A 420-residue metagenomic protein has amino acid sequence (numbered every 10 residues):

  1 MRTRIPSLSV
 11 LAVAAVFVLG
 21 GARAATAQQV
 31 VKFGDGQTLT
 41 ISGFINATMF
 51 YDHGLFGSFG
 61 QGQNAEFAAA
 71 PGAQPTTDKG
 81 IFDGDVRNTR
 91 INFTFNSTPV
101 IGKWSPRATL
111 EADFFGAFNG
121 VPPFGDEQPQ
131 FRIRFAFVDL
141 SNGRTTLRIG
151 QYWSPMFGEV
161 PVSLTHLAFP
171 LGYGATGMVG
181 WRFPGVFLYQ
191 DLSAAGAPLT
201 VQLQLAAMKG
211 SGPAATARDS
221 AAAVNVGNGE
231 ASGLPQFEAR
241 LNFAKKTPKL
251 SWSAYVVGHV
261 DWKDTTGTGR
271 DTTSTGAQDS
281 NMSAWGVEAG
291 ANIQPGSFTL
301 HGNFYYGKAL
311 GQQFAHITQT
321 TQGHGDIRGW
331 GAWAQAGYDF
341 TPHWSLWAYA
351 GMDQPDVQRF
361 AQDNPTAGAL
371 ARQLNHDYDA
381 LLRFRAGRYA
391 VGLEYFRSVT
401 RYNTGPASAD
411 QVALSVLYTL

Functional and structural regions predicted by a protein language model:
M1-A12: Bacterial N-terminal signal peptides that target proteins for export
V16-A25: C-terminal segment of classical bacterial N-terminal signal peptides
Q29-Q63, F67, G72-P213, A231-E238 (+3 more regions): Outer membrane beta-barrel
L55-G60, N119-P129, V160-L167, P213-G229 (+4 more regions): Outer-membrane beta-barrel translocator domains and adjoining extracellular loop/strand segments of Gram-negative
V86, F131, W181, L234-Q236 (+4 more regions): Membrane-spanning beta-strands of outer-membrane beta-barrel proteins
S105-G116, L205-K209, V256-W262, S345-Q354 (+1 more regions): Transmembrane beta-strand segments that form the barrel wall of outer-membrane beta-barrel proteins
A239, A244-R372, F384: Detector for outer-membrane/organellar transmembrane beta-barrel domains, recognizing the amphipathic beta-strand
F384-A386, S408-L420: Outer-membrane beta-barrel "beta-signal"
